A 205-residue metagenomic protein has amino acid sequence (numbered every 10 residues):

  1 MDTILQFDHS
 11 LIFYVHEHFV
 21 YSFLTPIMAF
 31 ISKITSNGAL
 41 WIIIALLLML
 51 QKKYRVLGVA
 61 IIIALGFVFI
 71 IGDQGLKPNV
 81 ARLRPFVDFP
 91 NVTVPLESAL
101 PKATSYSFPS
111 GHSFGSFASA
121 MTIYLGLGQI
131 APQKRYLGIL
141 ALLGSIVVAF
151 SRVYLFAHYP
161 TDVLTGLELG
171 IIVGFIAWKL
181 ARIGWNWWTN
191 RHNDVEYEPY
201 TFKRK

Functional and structural regions predicted by a protein language model:
M1-L40, D73-S105, K203-K205: N-terminal transmembrane-helix/juxtamembrane module of multi-pass inner/ER membrane proteins
I4-F7, V20-I27, I34-T35, Q51 (+4 more regions): Structural motif marking the loop-to-transmembrane transition
Y14, A45-M49, A149, V153: Solvent-exposed, amphipathic alpha-helical segments
H18, S22, L50, Y54 (+5 more regions): Membrane-interface elements of multi-pass transporters and channels
I44-G72, G138: Interfacial segments of alpha-helical transmembrane regions
I62-I71, G75, E168, I172-I176: Hydrophobic, lipid-facing residues on alpha-helical transmembrane segments of integral membrane proteins
L96-K205: Membrane-embedded catalytic cores of phosphoryl/pyrophosphoryl-handling enzymes
